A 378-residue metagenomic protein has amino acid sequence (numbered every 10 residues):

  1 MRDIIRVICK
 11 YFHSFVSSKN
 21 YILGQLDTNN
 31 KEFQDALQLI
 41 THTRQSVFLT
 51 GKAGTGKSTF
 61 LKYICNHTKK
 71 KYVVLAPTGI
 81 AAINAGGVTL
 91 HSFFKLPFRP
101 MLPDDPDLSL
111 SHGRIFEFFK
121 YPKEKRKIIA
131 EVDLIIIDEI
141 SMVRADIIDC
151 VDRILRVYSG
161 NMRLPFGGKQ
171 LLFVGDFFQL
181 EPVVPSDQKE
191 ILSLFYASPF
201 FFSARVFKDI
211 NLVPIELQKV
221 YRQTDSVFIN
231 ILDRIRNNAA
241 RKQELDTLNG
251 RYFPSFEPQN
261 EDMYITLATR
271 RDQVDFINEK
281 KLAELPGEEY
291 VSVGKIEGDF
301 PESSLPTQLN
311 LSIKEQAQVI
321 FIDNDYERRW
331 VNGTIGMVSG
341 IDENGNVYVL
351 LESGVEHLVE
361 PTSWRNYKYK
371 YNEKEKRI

Functional and structural regions predicted by a protein language model:
M1-I378: Conserved ATP-binding/catalytic motifs of P-loop helicase motor domains
